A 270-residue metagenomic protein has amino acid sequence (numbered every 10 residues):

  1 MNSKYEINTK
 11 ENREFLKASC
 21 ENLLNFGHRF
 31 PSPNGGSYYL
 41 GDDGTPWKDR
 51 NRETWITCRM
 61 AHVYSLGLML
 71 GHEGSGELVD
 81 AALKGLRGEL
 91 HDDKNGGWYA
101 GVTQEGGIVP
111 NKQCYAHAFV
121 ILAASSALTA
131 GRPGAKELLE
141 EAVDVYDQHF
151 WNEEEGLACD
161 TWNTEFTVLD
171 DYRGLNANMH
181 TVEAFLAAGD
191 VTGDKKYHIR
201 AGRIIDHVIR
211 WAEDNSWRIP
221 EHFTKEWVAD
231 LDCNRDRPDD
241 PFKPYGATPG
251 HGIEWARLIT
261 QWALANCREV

Functional and structural regions predicted by a protein language model:
M1-V270: Glycan-recognition and catalytic cores of secretory/periplasmic carbohydrate-active enzymes
